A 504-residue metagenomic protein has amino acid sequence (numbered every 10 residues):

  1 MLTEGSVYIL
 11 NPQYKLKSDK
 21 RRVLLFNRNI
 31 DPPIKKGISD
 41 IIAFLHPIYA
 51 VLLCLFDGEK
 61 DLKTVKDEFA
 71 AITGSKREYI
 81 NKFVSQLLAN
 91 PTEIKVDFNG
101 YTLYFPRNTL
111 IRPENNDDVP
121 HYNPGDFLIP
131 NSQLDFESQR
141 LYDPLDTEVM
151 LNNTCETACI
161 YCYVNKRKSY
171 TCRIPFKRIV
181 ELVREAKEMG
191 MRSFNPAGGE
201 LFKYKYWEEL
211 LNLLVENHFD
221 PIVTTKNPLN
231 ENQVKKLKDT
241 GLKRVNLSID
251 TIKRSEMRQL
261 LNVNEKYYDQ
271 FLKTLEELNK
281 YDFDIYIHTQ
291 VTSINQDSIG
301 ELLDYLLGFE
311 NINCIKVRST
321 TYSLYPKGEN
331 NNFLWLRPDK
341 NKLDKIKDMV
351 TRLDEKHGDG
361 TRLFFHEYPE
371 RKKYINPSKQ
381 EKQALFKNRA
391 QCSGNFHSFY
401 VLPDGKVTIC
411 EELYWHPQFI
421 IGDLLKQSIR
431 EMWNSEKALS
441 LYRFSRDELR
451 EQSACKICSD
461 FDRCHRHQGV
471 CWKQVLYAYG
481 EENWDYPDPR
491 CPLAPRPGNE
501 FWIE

Functional and structural regions predicted by a protein language model:
M1-K36: Long, low-complexity, charged/polar intrinsically disordered regions in eukaryotic proteins
E4-N11, K406, E412-E504: Flexible mid-to-C-terminal extensions adjoining Fe-S/redox cofactors in radical SAM and related proteins
I38-T147, I457: Long, charge-rich, low-complexity alpha-helical segments
N90, T109-R244, Q259, E504: Conserved alpha-helical substructure of the radical SAM core
H121-D143, Y374-E381, D423-E451, R466: Short, charged low-complexity linear segments at domain edges
T154, A158, C162-N165, N395 (+4 more regions): Cys/His-rich metal-chelating microdomains
T240, R244, S248-D250, R254-T408 (+1 more regions): Radical SAM enzyme [4Fe-4S]-AdoMet core and its adjacent flexible, acidic and glycine-rich loops/tails across
